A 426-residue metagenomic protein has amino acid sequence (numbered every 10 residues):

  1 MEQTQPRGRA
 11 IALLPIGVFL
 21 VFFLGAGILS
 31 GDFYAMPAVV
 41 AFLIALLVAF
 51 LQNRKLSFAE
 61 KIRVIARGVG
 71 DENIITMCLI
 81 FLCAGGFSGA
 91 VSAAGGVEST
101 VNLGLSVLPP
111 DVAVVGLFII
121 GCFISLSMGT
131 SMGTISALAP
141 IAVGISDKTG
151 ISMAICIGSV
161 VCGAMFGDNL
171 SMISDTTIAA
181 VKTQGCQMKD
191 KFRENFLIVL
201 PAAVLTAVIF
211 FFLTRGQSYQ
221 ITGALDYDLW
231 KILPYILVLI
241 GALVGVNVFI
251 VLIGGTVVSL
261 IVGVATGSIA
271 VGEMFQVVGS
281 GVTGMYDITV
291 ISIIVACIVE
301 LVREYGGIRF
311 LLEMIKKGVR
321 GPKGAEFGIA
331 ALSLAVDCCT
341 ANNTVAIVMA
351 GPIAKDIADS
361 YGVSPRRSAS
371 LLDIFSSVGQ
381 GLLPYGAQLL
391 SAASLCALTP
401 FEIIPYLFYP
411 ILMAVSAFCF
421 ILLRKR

Functional and structural regions predicted by a protein language model:
M1-L82, E194-I291: Hydrophobic transmembrane alpha-helices of multi-pass small-molecule transporters
L29, C162-M165, N169-L225, W230 (+2 more regions): Juxtamembrane and boundary regions of transmembrane helices in multi-pass small-molecule transporters and channels
V39, L51, I62-G95, D111 (+4 more regions): Core transmembrane alpha-helical segments of multi-pass membrane transporters/permeases
L56, G70-I74, G150-A154, A179-K191 (+5 more regions): Juxtamembrane helix-boundary/capping and inter-helix hinge elements in multi-pass membrane proteins
D71-M77, N102-I120, S146-C156, L225-L233 (+4 more regions): Membrane-interfacial loop-to-helix junctions in multi-pass transporters
C78-F87, P109-I141, L311, I315-K355 (+1 more regions): Hydrophobic alpha-helical transmembrane segments of multi-pass integral membrane proteins, predominantly secondary
I80, D111-I124, G150-F166, G324-D337 (+3 more regions): Alpha-helical transmembrane segments of multi-pass membrane proteins
G133-G144, V161, M172-C186, F310 (+2 more regions): Re-entrant/interfacial helical elements at transmembrane boundaries that shape and gate the permeation pathway
